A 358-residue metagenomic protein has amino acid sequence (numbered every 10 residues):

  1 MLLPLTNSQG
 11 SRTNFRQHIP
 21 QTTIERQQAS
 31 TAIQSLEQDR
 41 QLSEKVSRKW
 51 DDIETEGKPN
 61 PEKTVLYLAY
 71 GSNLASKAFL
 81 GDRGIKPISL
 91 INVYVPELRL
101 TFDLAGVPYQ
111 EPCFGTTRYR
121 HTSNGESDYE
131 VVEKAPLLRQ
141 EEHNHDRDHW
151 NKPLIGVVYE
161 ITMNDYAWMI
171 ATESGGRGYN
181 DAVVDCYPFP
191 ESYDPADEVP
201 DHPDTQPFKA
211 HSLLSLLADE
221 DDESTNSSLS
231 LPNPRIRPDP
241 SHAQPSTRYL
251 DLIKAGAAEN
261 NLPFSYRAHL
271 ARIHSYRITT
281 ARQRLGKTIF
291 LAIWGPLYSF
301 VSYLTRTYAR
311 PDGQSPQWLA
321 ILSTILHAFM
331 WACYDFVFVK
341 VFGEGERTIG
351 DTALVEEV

Functional and structural regions predicted by a protein language model:
M1-V358: Glycine-aromatic micro-motifs
